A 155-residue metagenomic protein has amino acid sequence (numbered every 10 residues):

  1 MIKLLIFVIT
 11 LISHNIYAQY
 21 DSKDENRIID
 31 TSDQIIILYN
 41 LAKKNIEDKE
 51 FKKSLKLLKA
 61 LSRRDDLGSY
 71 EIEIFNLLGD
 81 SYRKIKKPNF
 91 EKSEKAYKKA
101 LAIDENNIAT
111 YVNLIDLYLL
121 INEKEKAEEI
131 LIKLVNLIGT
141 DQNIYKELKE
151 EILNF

Functional and structural regions predicted by a protein language model:
S22-N26, E128-F155: Terminal, low-structured helical/coil segments at or just beyond the last alpha-helical repeat
D48, I85-K87, I121: Structural motif corresponding to the intra-repeat A-B loop/turn of tetratricopeptide repeats
D66-S69, E105, G139: Short coil turns that delineate tetratricopeptide repeat
E71-I74, T110, I144-Y145: TPR alpha-solenoid repeat register
L77, N113, E147-E151: Canonical tetratricopeptide repeat
